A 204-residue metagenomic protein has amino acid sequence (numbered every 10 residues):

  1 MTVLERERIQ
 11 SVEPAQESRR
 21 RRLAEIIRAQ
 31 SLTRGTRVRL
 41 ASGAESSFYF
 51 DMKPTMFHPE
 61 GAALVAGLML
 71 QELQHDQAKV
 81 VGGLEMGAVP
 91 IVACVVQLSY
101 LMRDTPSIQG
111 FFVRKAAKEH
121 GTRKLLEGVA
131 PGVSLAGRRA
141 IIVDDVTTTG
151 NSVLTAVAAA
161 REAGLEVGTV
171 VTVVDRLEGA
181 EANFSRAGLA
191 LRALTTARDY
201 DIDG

Functional and structural regions predicted by a protein language model:
M1-V143, N151-G204: PRPP-associated nucleotide enzymes
